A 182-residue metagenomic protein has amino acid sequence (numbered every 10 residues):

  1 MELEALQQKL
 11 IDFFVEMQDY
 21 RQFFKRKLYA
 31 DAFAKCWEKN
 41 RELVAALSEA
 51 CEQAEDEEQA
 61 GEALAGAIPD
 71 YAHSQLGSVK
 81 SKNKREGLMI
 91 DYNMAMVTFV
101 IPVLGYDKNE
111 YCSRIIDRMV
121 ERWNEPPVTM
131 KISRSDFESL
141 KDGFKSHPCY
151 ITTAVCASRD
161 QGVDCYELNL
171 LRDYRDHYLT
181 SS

Functional and structural regions predicted by a protein language model:
E2-S182: Long, compositionally biased charged/polar accessory segments in the mid-to-C-terminal portions of proteins
